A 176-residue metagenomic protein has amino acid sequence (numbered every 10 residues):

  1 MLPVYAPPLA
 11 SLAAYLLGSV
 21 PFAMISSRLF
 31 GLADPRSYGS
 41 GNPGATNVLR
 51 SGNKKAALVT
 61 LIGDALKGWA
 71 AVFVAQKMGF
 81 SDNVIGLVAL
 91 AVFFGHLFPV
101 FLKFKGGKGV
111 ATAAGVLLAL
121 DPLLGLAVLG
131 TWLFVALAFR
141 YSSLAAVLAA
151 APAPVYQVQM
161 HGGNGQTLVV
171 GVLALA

Functional and structural regions predicted by a protein language model:
Y5-F30: N-terminal signal-anchor transmembrane alpha helix
A6, A10, A56-I62, L66-V100 (+3 more regions): Nucleotide and nucleotide-moiety/phosphate-recognizing core
A14-S19, V92-H96, W132-A136, A153 (+2 more regions): Alpha-helical transmembrane segments of multi-pass membrane proteins
A23-S26, T46-N47, G95-K105, W132-F139: C-terminal ends of transmembrane helices
M24-A56: Cytosolic, membrane-interface loops and tails of multi-pass inner-membrane proteins
A33-N42, F101-A114, Y141-A149: Short, non-helical or kinked segments that cap or interrupt transmembrane helices
L49-G52, A75-M78, V110-F139, A151-H161: Interfacial segments of multi-pass membrane proteins
L126, S142-A150, G163-A174: Loop-to-transmembrane alpha-helix initiation sites
